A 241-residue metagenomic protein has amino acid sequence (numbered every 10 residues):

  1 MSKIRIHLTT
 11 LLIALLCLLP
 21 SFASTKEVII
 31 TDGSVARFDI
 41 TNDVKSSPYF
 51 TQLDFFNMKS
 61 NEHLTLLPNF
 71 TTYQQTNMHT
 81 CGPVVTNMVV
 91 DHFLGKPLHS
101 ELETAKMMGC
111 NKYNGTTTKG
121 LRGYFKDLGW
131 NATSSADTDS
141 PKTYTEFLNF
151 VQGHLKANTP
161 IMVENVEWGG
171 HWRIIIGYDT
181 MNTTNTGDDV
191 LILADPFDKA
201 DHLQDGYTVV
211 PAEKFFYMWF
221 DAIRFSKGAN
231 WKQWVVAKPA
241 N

Functional and structural regions predicted by a protein language model:
M1-L11: Bacterial N-terminal signal peptides that target proteins for export
T10-L11, K26, D32, A105: N-terminal compositionally biased, intrinsically disordered segments and leader/signal-like regions
T10-L18: Bacterial N-terminal signal peptides
P20-E27: Sec-dependent signal peptide cleavage junction
E27-D39, C110-K112, Y178-N241: Noncatalytic regulatory segments and standalone regulatory/sensor domains
S34, I40, K45, T51-D54 (+2 more regions): Cysteine-nucleophile protease catalytic domains, especially the papain-like/related folds used in DUB/UBL proteases
M78, G82, D139, Q152 (+2 more regions): Extracytoplasmic low-complexity repetitive segments enriched in small/polar residues
S140-D195: Active-site-adjacent substructure of cysteine-protease-like catalytic cores
